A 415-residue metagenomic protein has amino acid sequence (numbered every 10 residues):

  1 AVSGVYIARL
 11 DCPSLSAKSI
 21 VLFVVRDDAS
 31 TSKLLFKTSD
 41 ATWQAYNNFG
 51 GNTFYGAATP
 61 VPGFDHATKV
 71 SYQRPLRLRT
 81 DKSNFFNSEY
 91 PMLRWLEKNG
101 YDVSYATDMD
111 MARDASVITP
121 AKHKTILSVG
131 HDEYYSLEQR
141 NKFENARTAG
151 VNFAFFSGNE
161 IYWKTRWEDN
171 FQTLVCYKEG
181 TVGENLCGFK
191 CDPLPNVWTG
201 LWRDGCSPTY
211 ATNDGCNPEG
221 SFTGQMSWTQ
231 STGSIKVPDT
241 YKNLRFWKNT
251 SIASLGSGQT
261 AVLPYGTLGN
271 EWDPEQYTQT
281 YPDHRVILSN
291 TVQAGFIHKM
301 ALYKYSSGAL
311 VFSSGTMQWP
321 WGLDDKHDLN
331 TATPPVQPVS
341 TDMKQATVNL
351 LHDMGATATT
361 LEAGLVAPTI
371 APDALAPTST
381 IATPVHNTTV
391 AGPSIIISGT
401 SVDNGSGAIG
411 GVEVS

Functional and structural regions predicted by a protein language model:
A1-G4, D81-E168: Helical hinge/lid and interdomain linker segments adjacent to catalytic or ligand-binding clefts that mediate domain
A1-S14, S19-L22: Ligand-binding face of N-terminal immunoglobulin V-set domains in extracellular IgSF glycoproteins
L15-K122: Aromatic-Pro/Gly-enriched surface loop or interdomain linker that acts as a lid/target-recognition segment
N170-N330, D342-M343, D353-A358: Glycine-rich, aromatic-lined ligand/substrate-binding cores of catalytic and carbohydrate-binding domains
P368-T380, P384-H386: Proline-centered linker/hinge motifs at extracellular inter-domain junctions
V385-P393: Short, solvent-exposed loop/linker segments at the N-terminal edge of repeated beta-sheet extracellular domains
I397-G407: Extracellular acidic, Ser/Thr/Pro-rich low-complexity tracts
G411-S415: Beta-strand signatures of extracellular beta-sandwich domains
